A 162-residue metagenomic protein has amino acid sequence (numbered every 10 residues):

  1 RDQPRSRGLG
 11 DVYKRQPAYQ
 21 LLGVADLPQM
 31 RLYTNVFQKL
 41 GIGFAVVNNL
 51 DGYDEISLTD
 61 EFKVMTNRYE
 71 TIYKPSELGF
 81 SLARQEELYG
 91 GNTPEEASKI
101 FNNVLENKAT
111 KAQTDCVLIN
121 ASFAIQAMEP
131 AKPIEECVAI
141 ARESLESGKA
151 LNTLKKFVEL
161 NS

Functional and structural regions predicted by a protein language model:
R1-Y13: Single conserved hydrophobic/aromatic residue that forms the stacking wall/gate of nucleotide- or nucleobase-binding
R7, D26-P28, L105: A general structural motif
R7, V47-N49, N120: Short beta-strand segments
R15-V24, D51-G52, F62, F80-K149: Glycine-rich phosphate/diphosphate-binding loops and the adjacent beta-loop-alpha structural elements that coordinate
A18-E61: Glycine-rich ThDP/TPP pyrophosphate-binding loop and its adjacent helix/strand module within ThDP-dependent enzymes
D60-P75: Anionic-ligand binding region
N67-R68, K132-E135, L160: Small-residue (G/A/S/T)-rich helix-start motifs and N-terminal tracts that mark the onset
L145-L160: Short arginine-rich
